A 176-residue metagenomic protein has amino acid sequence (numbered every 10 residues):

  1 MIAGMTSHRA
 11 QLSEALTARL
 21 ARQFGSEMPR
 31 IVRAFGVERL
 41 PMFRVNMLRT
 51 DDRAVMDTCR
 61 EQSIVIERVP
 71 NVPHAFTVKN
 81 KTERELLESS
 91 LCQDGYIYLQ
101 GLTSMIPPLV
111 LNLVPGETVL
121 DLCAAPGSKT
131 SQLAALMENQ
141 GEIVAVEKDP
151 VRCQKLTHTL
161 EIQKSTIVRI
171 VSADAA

Functional and structural regions predicted by a protein language model:
M1-A176: S-adenosylmethionine
